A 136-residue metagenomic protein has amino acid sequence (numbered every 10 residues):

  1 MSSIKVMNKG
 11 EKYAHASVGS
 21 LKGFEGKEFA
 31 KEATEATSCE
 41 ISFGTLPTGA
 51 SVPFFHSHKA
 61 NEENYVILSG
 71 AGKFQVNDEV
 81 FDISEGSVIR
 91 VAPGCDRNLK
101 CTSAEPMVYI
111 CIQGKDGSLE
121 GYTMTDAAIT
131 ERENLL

Functional and structural regions predicted by a protein language model:
M1-S38, M124-L136: A short, N-terminal "cap"/entry segment at the start of jelly-roll beta-barrel domains of the cupin/DSBH fold
G23-A30, S42-K59: Conserved short histidine dyad/triad with adjacent acidic residue
E35-T37, P47-S51, A71, K115-S118: Short, charged/polar surface micro-motifs in flexible loops or helix N-caps
F43-P47, S57-Q75, I112-G114: Short, conserved beta-strand element in jelly-roll/cupin
F54, F74-Q75, V91, R97-S103: Short beta-strand His + acidic residue motifs that chelate non-heme Fe in jelly-roll/DSBH and cupin folds
N64, A71-K73, V80, D96 (+1 more regions): Structural motif
D78-P93: Short acidic-glycine-tyrosine-enriched beta hairpin
N98-L136: Double-stranded beta-helix
